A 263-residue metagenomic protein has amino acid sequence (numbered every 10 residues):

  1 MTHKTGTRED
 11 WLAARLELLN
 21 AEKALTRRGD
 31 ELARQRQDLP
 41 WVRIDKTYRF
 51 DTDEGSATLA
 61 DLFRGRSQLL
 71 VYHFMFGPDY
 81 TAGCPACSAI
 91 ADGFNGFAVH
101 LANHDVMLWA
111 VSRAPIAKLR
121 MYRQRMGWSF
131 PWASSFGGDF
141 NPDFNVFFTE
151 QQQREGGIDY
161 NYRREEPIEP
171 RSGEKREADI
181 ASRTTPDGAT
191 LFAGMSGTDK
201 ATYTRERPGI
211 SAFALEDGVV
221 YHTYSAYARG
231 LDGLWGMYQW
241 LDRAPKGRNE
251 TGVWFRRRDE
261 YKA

Functional and structural regions predicted by a protein language model:
M1-H104, M121-G127, P131, G137-A263: Non-globular targeting/processing and membrane-anchoring segments
A102-L119: Catalytic nucleophile loop
